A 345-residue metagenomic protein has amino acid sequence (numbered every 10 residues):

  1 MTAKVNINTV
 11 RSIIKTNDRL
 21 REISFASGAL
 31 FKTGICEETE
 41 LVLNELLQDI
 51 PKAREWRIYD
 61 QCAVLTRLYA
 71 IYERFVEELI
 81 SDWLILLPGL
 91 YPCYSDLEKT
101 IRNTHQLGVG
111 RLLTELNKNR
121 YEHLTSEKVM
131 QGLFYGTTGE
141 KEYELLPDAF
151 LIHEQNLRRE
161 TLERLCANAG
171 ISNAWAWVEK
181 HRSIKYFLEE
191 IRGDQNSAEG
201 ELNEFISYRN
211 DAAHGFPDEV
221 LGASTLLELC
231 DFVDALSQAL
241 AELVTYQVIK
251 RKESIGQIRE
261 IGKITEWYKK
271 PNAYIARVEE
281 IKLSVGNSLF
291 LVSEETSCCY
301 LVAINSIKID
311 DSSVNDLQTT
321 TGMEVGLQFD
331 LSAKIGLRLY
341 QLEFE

Functional and structural regions predicted by a protein language model:
M1-T66, F75-W83, L90-Y91, D96: Charged alpha-helical initiation segments
A3-N6, V10, N17, R21 (+3 more regions): Amphipathic, Lys/Arg-enriched alpha-helical patches that create a basic surface for binding polyanionic ligands
S24, D49-I50, A212, F216-E219: Secondary-structure edge/capping motif, primarily at the C-terminal ends of alpha-helices and the immediately following
R54-R74, Q195, L202, F216 (+1 more regions): Short, charged/polar micro-motifs that form catalytic or ligand-binding hotspots
R67-L68, F75, I80-I191: Helix-loop junctions and short alpha-helical segments
Y69-A70, S207-N210, S284: Short alpha-helical basic/polar micro-motif
Y72-L79, W83, L87, F216 (+2 more regions): A generic secondary-structure signal for well-formed alpha-helical elements
G256-E345: Beta-strand/loop-dominated core regions that host nucleotide or nucleotide-derived cofactor-binding catalytic loops
